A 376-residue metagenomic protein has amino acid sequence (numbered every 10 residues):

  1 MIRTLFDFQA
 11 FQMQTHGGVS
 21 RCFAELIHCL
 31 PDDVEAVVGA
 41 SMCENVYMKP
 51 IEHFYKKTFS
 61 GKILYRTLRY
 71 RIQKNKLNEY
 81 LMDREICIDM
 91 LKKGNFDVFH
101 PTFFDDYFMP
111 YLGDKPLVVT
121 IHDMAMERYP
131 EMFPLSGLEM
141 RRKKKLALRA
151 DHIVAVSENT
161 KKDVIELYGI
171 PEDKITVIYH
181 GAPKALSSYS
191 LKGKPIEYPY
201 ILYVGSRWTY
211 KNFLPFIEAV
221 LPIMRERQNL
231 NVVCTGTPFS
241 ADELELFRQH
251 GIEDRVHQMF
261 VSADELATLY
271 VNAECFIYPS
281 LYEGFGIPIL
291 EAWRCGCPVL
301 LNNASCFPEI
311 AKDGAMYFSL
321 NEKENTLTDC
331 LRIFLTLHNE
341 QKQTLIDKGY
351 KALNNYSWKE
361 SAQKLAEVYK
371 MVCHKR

Functional and structural regions predicted by a protein language model:
M1-R376: Carbohydrate transferase catalytic cores enriched for Leloir-type hexosyltransferases
